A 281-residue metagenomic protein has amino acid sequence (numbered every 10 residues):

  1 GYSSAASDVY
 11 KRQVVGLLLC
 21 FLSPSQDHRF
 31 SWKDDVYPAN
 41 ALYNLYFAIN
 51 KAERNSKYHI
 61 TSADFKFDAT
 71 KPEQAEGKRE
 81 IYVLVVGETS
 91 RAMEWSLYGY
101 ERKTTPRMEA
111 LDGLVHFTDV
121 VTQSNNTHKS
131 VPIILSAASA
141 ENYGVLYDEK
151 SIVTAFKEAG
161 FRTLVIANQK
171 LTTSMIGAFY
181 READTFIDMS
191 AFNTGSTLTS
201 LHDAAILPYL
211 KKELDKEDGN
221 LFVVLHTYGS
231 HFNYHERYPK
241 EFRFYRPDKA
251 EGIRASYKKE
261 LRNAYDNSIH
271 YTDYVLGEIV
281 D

Functional and structural regions predicted by a protein language model:
G1-A6, Y10: Single conserved hydrophobic/aromatic residue that forms the stacking wall/gate of nucleotide- or nucleobase-binding
V9-Y10, V85, I269: Hydrophobic aliphatic residue packing
Y10-Q13, Y274: N-terminal functional modules and adjacent low-complexity/disordered segments of proteins
V14-L84, T89-G252: Active-site-proximal alpha/beta segments of enzymes that process anionic O-linked groups
P208-K212, K249-D281: A long, amphipathic alpha-helix that forms part of the scaffold/cap immediately adjacent to metal-dependent active
